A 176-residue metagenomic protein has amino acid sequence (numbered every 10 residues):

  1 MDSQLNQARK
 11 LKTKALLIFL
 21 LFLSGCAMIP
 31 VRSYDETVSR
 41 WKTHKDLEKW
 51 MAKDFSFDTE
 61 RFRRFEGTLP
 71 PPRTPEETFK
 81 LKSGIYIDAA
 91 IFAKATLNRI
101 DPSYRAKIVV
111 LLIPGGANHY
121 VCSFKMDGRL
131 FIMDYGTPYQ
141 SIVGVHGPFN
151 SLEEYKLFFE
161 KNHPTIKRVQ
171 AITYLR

Functional and structural regions predicted by a protein language model:
M1-L11: N-terminal secretory signal peptides that target proteins for export/translocation
A15-L16, P30: Intrinsically disordered low-complexity regions specifically enriched for long asparagine
L17-S24: Bacterial N-terminal signal peptides
C26-R176: A structural boundary/capping signal
